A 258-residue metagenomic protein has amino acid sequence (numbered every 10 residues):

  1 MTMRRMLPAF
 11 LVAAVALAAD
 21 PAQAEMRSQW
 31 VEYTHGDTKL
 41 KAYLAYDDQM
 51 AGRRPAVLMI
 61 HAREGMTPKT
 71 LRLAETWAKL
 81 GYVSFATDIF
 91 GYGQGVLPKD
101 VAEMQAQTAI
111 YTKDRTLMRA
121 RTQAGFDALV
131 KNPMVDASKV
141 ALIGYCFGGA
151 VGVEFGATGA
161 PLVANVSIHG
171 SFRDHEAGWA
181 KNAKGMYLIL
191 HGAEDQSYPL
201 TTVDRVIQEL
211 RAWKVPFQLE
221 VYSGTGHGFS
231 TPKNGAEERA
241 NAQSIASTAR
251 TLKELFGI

Functional and structural regions predicted by a protein language model:
P8-A18: Bacterial N-terminal signal peptides
W30-K131, T231-K233: Serine-hydrolase catalytic machinery in alpha/beta-hydrolase-like enzymes
Y43, I207, R211-I258: C-terminal catalytic histidine-bearing segment of alpha/beta-hydrolase fold enzymes
L73, P199-E209: Short alpha-helix in the alpha/beta-hydrolase fold that links the catalytic acid
T122-N182: Primarily recognizes the serine-hydrolase "nucleophile elbow" in alpha/beta-hydrolase and SGNH/GDSL folds
N182-Y187, W213-P216: Short, proline-enriched alpha-helix->beta-strand connector loops that line the catalytic pocket of alpha/beta-hydrolase
I189-H191: Short beta-strand/loop motif that positions the catalytic acidic residue of the alpha/beta-hydrolase fold
E194-Y198: Acidic catalytic loop of the alpha/beta-hydrolase fold
